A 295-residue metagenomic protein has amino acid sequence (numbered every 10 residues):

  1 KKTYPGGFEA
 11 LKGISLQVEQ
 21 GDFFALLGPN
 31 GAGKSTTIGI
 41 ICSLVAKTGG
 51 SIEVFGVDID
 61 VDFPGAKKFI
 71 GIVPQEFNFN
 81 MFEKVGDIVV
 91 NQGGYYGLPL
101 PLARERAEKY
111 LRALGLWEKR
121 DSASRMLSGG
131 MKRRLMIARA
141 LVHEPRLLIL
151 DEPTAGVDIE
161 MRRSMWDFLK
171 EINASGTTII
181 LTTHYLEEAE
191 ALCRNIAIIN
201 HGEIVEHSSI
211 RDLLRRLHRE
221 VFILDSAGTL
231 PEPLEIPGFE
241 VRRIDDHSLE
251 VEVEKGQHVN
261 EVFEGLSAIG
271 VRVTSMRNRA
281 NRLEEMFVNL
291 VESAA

Functional and structural regions predicted by a protein language model:
G50-V61, G65-A66: Conserved ABC transporter NBD signature motif
V90, G94, P101-K119: Conserved ABC ATPase "signature" region
A123-L127: Conserved ABC ATPase signature
V142-R146: A short, proline-enriched helix->beta-strand linker immediately N-terminal to the Walker B motif in ABC-type P-loop
L148-D151: Catalytic Walker B motif of ABC-type/P-loop ATPase nucleotide-binding domains
W166-E254: ABC transporter nucleotide-binding domain
R219-A295: Short, charged/small-residue-rich alpha-helical element at the C-terminal edge of ABC transporter nucleotide-binding
